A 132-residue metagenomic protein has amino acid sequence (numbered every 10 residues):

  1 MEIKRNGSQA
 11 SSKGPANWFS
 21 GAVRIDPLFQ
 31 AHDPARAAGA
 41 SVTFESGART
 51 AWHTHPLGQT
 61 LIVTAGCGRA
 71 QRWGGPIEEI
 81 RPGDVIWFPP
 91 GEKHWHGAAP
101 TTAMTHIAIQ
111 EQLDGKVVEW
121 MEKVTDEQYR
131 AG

Functional and structural regions predicted by a protein language model:
M1-A37, V117-G132: A short, N-terminal "cap"/entry segment at the start of jelly-roll beta-barrel domains of the cupin/DSBH fold
R24-D26, A38-H55, P90: Conserved short histidine dyad/triad with adjacent acidic residue
D33-A35, F44-A48, C67-R69, D114-G115: Short, charged/polar surface micro-motifs in flexible loops or helix N-caps
R36, T54-P56, A98-P100: Short glycine/proline-enriched turns and hinge-like loops at secondary-structure junctions
R49, T54-P82, E92: A short beta-strand-loop-beta hairpin characteristic of the jelly-roll/cupin
R69, P76-I77, R81-P82, P90-V117: Ligand-binding loop in jelly-roll beta-barrel domains
